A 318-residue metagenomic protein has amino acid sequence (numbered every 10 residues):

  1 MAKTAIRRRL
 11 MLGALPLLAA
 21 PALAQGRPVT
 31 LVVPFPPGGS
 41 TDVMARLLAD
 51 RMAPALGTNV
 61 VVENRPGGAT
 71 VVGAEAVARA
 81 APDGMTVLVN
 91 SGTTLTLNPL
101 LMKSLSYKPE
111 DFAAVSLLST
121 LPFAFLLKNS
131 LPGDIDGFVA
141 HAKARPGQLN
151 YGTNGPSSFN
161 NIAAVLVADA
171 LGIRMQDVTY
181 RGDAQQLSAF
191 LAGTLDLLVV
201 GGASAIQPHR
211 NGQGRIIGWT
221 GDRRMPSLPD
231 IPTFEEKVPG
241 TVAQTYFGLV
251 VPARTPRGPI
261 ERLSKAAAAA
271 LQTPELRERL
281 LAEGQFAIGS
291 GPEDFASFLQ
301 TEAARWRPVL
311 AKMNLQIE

Functional and structural regions predicted by a protein language model:
A2-L10: Bacterial N-terminal signal peptides that target proteins for export
R9-A24: N-terminal export signals
L23-D111, Q148, I173-D196, P208 (+3 more regions): N-terminal (or domain-start) structured segment
P28, D169-A170, R210, R257-E318: An extracytoplasmic/periplasmic, membrane-proximal ligand-sensing/linker region
R79-M85, L100-Q185, F234, P239 (+1 more regions): Hinge/capping helix and adjacent helix->loop/strand transition within the periplasmic-binding protein
T93-M102, L166-A170, D196-P229: A ligand-binding cleft/hinge motif common to bilobed small-molecule-binding domains
